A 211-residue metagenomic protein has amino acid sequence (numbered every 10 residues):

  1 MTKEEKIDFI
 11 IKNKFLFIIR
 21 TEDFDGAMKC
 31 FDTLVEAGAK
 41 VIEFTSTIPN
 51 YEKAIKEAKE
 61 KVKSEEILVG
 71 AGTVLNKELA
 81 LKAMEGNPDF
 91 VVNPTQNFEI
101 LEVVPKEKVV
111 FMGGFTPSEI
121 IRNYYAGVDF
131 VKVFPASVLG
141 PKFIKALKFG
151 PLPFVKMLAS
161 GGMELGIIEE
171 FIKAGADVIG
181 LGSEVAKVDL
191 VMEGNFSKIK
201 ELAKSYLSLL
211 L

Functional and structural regions predicted by a protein language model:
M1, F24-D25, F115-I121, Y125 (+1 more regions): Alpha/beta catalytic cores of nucleotide-metabolism and tRNA/nucleoside-modifying enzymes
M1-N87, L165, K173, E193-L211: Conserved N-terminal beta1-alpha1 strand-loop-helix module at the mouth
R20-F24, A71-K77, N93-Q96, M112-P117 (+2 more regions): Glycine-rich beta-to-alpha transition loops that act as phosphate-gripper elements at the mouths of alpha/beta enzyme
F31, I55, A80, I100-L101 (+3 more regions): Generic hydrophobic/aromatic pocket-lining and core-packing "Φ" positions
V35-K40, V62-S64, M84-V91, K106-F111 (+3 more regions): Glycine-enriched alpha-helix->loop->beta-strand junction motifs that scaffold or abut catalytic
P49-Y51, E78, E99-I100, E119-I121 (+2 more regions): Short secondary-structure capping/turn micro-motifs that flank functional sites
F90-I100, V133-G140, A176-F196: Glycine-rich phosphate-binding active-site loops on the catalytic face of alpha/beta enzymes
N97-L139: Histidine/lysine/aspartate-rich catalytic loop segments that bind and position anionic ligands
